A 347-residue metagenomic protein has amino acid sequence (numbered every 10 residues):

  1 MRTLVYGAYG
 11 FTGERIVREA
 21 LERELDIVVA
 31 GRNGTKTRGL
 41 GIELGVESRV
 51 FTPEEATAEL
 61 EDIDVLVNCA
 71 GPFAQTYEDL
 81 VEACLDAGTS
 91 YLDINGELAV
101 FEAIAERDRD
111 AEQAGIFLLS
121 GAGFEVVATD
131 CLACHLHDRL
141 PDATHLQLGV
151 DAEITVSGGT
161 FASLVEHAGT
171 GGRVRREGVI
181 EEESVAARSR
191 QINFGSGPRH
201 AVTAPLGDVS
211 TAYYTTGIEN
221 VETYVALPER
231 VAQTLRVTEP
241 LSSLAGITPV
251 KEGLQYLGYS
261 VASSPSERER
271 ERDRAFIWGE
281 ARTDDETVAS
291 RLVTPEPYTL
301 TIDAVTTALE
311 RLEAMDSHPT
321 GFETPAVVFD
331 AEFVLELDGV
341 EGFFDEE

Functional and structural regions predicted by a protein language model:
T3-R23: N-terminal Rossmann NAD(P)H-binding glycine-rich loop of SDR-like oxidoreductase domains
A30-G34, T52: N-terminal Rossmann-fold cofactor-binding loop
G41-A56: Rossmann-fold cofactor-recognition segment
D64-C69, Y91-L92: N-terminal Rossmann-like NAD(P) cofactor-binding module of classical short-chain dehydrogenase/reductase
V81-F101: ADP-ribose/adenylate-binding Rossmann-like module
N95-I116: Rossmann-fold NAD(P)-binding glycine/threonine-rich loop
L140-P265, E269, E280, A289: Active-site-lining helix/loop region of Rossmann-like oxidoreductase modules
S242-E347: C-terminal active-site/capping subdomain that shapes the small-molecule cofactor and substrate pocket of enzyme
